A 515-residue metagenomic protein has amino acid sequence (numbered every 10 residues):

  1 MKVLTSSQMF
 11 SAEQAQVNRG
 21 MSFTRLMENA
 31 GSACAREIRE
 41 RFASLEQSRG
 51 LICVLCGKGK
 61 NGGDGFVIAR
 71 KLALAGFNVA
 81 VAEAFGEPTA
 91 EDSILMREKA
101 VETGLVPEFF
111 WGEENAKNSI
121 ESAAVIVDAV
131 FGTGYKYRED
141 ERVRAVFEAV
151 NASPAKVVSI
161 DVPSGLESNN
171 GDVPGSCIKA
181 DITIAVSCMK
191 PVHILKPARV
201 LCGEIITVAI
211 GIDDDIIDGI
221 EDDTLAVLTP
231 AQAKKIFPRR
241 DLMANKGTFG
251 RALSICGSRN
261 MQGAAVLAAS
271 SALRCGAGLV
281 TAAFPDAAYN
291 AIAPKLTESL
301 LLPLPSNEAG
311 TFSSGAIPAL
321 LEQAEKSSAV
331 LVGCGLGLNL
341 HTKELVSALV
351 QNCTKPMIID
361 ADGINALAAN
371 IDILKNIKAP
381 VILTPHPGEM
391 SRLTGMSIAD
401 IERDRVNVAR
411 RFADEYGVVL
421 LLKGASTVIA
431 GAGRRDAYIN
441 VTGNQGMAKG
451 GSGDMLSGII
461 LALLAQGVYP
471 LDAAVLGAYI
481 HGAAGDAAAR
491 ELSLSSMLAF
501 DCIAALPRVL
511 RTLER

Functional and structural regions predicted by a protein language model:
M1-A84, H193-M357, N365-L383, P387-R515: Small-residue (G/A/S/T)-rich helix-start motifs and N-terminal tracts that mark the onset
R36-V130, R138-I160, L345, C353: Nucleotide and nucleotide-moiety/phosphate-recognizing core
F85-P88, V162-S164, A287, G363: Short beta-alpha junction loops
A90-E98, N169, Y289-P294: N-terminal beta-loop-helix "entrance" segment that forms/cooperates in small-molecule cofactor or anionic ligand
G112-N115, V162-S168, P191, G363-L367: Short acidic loop-to-helix transition motifs that present clustered carboxylates
I120-A124, C177, A324-E325, V350: A short, aliphatic-rich alpha-helical micro-motif
A124-V125, V130-D222: Internal gly/pro-rich beta-alpha loop/helix module that stabilizes soluble enzyme cofactors or their anionic handles
